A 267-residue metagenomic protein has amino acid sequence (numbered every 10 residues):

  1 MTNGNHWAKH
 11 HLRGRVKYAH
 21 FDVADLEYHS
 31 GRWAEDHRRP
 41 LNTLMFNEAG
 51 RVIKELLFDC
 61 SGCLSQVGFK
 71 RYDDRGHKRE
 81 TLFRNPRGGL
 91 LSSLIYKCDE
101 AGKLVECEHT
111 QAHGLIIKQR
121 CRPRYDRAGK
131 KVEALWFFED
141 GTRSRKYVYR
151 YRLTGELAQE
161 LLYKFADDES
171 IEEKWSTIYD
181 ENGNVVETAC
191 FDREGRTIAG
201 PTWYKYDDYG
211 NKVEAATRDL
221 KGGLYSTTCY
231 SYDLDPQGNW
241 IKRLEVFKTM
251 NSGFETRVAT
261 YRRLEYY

Functional and structural regions predicted by a protein language model:
M1-Y267: Buried hydrophobic residues that stabilize the cores of well-folded domains
